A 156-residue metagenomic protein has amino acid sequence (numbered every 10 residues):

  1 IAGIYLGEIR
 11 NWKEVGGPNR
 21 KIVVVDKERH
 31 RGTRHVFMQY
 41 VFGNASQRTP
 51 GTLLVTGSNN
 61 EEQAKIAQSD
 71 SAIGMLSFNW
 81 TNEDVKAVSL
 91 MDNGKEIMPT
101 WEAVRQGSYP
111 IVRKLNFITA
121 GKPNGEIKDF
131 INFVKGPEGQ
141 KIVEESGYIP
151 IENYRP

Functional and structural regions predicted by a protein language model:
A2-P156: Exported/periplasmic ABC-transporter solute-binding proteins
